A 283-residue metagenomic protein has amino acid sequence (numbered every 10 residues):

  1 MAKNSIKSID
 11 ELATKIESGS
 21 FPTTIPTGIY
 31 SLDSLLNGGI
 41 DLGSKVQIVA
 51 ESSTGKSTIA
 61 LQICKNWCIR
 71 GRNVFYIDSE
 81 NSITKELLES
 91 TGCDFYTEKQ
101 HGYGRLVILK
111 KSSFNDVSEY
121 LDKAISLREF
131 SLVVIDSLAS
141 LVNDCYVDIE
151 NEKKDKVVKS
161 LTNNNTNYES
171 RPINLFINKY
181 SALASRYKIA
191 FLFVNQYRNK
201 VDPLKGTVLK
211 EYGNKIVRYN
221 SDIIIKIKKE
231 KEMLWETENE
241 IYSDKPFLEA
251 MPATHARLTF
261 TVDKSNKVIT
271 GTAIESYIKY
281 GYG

Functional and structural regions predicted by a protein language model:
M1-I6, P26, I274-G283: NTP-binding/hydrolysis catalytic cores, primarily Walker-type P-loop NTPases
A2-L109, S118-S126: The Walker A/P-loop phosphate-binding site
T27, T58-Q62, S82-I83, S112-E119 (+5 more regions): Charged, alpha-helix-enriched surfaces in structured cytosolic catalytic cores of large nucleotide-utilizing machines
Q62-I63, E89-C93, V147-E150, G206-V208 (+1 more regions): Short, glycine/charged-enriched secondary-structure capping and boundary segments
R72-N73, E129-L132, R186-F193: Loop/turn-to-beta-strand initiation segments
F114-I135, Y180-S181: Short amphipathic alpha-helices and their capping/turn segments at secondary-structure boundaries
V133-I177, K200-K210: Conserved P-loop NTPase nucleotide-binding/switch module
T166-Y282: Phosphate-binding/switch region of NTP-binding enzymes
